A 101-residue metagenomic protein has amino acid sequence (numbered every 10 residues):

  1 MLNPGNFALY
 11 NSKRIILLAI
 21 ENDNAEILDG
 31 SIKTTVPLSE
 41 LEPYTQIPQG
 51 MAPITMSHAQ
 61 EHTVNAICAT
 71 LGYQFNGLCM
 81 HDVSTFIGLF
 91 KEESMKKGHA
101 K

Functional and structural regions predicted by a protein language model:
M1-Y10: Short coil-to-beta transition motif at edge beta-strands of beta-rich domains
L2, L17, L38-L41: Generic leucine side-chain signal with a strong bias for well-ordered alpha-helical environments
Y10-S12, S31: Glycine-centered tight beta-turn/hairpin loop motif at sheet-sheet or coil-to-beta transitions
K13-I20: Short beta-strand-centered aromatic/proline hotspots
I20, T45-P48, A59: Intrinsically disordered, low-complexity regions enriched in polar/acidic and amide residues
A25-D29: SH3/SH3-like beta-barrel fold
G30-P53: Intrinsically disordered, low-complexity, charged/polar segments
G50-A100: Basic helix-extension-helix modules of the SAP/HeH family
